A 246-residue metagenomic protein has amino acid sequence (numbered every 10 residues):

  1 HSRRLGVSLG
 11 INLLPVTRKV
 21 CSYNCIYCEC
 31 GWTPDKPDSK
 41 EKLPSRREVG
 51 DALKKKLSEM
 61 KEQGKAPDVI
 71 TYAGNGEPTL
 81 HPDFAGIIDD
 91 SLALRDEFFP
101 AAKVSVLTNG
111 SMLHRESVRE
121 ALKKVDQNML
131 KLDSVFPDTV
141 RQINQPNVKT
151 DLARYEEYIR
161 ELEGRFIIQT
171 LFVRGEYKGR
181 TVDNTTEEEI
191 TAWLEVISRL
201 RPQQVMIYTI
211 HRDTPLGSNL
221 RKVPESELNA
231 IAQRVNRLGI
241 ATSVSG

Functional and structural regions predicted by a protein language model:
H1-G31, V69-Y72: N-terminal pre-triad scaffold of radical SAM enzymes
V16-R18, D35, P137, G175: Short, acidic Gly/Pro/Ser/Thr-rich loop/turn segments
Y27-K124: Conserved Radical SAM active-site core
L43, K149, R221-N229: Short, conserved loop/turn and helix-capping segments at secondary-structure boundaries that abut family-defining
R46, I88, I190, L228-N229: Amphipathic alpha-helical segments in well-structured domains
L80-K222: Conserved AdoMet/S-adenosylmethionine-binding subsite of the radical SAM
V223-G246: Binuclear metal-ion centers of metallo-dependent hydrolases, dominated by the metallo-beta-lactamase
